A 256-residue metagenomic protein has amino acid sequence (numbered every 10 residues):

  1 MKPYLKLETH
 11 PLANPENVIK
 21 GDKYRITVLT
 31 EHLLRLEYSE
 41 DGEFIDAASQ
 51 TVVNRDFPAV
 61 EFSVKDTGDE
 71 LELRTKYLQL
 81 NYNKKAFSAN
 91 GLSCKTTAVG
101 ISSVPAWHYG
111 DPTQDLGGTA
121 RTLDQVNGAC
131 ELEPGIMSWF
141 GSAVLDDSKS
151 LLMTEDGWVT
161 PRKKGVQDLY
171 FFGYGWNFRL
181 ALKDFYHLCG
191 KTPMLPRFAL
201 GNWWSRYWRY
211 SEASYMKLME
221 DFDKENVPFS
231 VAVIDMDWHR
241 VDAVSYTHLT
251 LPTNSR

Functional and structural regions predicted by a protein language model:
K2-P11: Short, Gly/Pro- and small/polar-rich lid/capping loops
Y4, L29-G68: A low-complexity, Ser/Thr/Gly/Pro-enriched, surface-exposed linker/loop concept that marks segments flanking
L12-P15, I19-R25, L29-L34: N-terminal-proximal low-complexity accessory segments that begin disordered and transition into the first
V18, K224-N226, A243: Ser/Thr/Asn(+Pro)-rich, low-complexity disordered segments
K65-A199, R206-Y207, E212-A213, M219-K224: Catalytic and substrate-binding clefts that recognize carbohydrates or anionic sugar/phosphate headgroups
L195-W204, V227-V241: Core alpha/beta catalytic barrel or barrel-like domain that forms the active/cofactor pocket in diverse metabolic
T247-T253: Conserved small/polar residues in nucleotide/adenosyl-binding loops
